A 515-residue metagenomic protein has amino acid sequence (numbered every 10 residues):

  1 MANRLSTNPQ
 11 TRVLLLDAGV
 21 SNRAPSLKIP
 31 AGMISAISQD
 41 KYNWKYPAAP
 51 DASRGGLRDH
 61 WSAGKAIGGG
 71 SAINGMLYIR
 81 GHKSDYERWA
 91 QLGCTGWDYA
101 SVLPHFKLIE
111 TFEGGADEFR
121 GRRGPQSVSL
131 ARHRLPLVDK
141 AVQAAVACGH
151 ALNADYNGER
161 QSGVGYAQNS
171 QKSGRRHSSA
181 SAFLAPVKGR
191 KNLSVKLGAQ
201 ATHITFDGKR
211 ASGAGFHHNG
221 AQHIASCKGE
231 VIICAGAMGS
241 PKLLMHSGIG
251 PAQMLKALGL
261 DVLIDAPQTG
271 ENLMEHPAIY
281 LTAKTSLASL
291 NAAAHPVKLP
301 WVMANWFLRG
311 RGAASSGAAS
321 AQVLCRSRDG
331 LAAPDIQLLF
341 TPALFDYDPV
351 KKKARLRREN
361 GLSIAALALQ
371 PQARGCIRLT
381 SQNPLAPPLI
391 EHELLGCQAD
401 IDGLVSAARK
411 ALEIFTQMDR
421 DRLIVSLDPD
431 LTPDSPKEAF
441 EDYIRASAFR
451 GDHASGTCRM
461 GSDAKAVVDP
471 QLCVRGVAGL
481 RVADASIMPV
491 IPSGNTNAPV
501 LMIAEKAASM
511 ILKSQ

Functional and structural regions predicted by a protein language model:
M1-Q515: N-terminal redox-cofactor-binding region of secreted/periplasmic oxidoreductases
